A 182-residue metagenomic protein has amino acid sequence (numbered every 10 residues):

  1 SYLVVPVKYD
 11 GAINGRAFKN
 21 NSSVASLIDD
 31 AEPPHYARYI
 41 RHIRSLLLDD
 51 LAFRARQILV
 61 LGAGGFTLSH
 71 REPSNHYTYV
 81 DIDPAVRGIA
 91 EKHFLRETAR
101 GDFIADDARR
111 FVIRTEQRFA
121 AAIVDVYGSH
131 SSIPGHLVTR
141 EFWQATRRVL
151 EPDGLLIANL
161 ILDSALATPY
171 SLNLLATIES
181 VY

Functional and structural regions predicted by a protein language model:
S1-S26: Basic, ligand-binding patches in group-transfer machinery, especially extracytoplasmic/periplasmic segments
V7-D10, E32-P33, N75: A short, sequence-level motif marking secondary-structure junctions
N20-D30, L156-N159: Acidic/histidine-rich, surface-exposed loop or edge segments in extracytoplasmic proteins
V24, D30-I43: Acidic, aromatic-enriched beta-alpha/helix-loop junctions
R38-I161, A165-L175: The AdoMet/dcAdoMet-binding core of the Class I SAM-like
L174-Y182: A SAM-dependent methyltransferase catalytic signature shared across enzymes that methylate proteins
